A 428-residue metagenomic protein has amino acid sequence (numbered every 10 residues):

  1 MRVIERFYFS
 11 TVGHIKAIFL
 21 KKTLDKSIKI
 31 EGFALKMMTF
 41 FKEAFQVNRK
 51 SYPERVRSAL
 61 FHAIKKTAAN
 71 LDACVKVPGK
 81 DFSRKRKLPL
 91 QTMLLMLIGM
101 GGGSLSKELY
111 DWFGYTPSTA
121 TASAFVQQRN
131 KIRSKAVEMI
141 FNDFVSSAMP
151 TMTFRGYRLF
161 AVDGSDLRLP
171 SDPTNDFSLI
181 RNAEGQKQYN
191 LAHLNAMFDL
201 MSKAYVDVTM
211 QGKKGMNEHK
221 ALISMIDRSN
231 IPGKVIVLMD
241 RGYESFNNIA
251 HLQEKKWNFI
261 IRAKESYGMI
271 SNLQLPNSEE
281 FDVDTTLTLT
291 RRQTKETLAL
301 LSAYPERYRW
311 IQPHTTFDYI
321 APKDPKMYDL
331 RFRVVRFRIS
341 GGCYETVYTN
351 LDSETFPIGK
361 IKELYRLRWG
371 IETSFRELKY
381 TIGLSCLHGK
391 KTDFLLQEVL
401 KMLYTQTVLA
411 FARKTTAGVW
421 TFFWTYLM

Functional and structural regions predicted by a protein language model:
R2-G103, E108-D111, T116-A120, F125-I132 (+5 more regions): Single, function-defining residue in the core of a domain
A136-T151: Short Lys/Arg-enriched helix C-cap and helix-to-coil transition segments that create basic nucleic-acid-contact patches
R158-F160: Conserved beta-strand elements of the Class I
L179-I180: Short, positively charged patches
